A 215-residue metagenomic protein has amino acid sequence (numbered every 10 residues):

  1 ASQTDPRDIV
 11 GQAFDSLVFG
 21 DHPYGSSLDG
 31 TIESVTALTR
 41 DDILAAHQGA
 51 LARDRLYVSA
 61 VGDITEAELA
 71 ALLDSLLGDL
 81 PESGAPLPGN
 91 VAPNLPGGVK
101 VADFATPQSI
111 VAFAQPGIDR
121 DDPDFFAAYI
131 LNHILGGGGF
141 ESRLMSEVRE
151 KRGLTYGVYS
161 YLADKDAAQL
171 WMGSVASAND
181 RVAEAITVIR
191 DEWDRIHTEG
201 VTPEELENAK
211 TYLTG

Functional and structural regions predicted by a protein language model:
A1-G84, V101, A127, K151-R152 (+1 more regions): Charge-rich, well-structured scaffold segments of protease-associated domains
S16, A85-E141: His/Glu-based metal-binding/catalytic segments typifying zinc-dependent metallopeptidases
